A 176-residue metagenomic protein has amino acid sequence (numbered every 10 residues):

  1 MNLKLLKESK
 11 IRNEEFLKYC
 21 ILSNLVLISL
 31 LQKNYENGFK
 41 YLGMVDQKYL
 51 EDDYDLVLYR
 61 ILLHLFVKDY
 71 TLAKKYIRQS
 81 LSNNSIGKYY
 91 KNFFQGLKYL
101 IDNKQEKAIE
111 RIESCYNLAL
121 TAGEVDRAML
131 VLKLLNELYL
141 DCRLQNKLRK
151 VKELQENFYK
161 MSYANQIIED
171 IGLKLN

Functional and structural regions predicted by a protein language model:
K4-E15, K40-D52, Y76-K88, Y116-V125 (+1 more regions): Solenoid-like repeat scaffolds
L17, S23-N24, V57-L63, Y90-I101 (+1 more regions): "A position-specific structural signal for the A-helix of alpha-solenoid helical repeats
Y19-Y70: Long, well-ordered mid-to-C-terminal structural blocks that present hydrophobic/aromatic surfaces
L25, Q32, V67, D102 (+2 more regions): Structural motif corresponding to the intra-repeat A-B loop/turn of tetratricopeptide repeats
K147-N176: Terminal, low-structured helical/coil segments at or just beyond the last alpha-helical repeat
